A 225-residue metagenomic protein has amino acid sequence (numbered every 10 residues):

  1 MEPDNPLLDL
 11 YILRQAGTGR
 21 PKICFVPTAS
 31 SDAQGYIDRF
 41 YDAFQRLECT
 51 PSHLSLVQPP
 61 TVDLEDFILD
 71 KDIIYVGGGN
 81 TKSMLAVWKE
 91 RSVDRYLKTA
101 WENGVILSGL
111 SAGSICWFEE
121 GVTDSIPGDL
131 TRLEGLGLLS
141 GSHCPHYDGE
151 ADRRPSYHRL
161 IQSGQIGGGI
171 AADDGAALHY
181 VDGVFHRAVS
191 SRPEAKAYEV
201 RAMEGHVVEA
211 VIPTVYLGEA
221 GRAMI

Functional and structural regions predicted by a protein language model:
M1-R20, F25-R46, I73, G121-T123 (+1 more regions): C-terminal and late-domain segments of enzyme folds
Y11, D63-F67, Y96: A short acidic, amphipathic alpha-helical/loop segment
C24-S83, V87-K89: Portal/gating segments that form or line small-molecule/metal binding sites
D38, V62, D94-R95, P155: Residue-level marker for well-ordered alpha-helical positions
S52-H53, Y75-G77, L107-L110, G169-A172: General beta-strand structural signal in soluble alpha/beta enzymes
G79, A112-G113, A176, G183: Alpha-helix/helix-capping structural signal
N80-R154: Class I SAM-dependent methyltransferase SAM-binding "motif I" and its flanking Rossmann-like core
